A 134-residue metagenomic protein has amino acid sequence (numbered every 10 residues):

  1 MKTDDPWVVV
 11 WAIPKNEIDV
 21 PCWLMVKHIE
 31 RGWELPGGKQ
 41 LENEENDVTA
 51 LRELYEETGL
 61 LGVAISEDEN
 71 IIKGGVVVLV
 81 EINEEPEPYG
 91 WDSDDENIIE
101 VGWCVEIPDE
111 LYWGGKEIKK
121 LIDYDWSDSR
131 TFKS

Functional and structural regions predicted by a protein language model:
M1-W23, N70: Conserved N-terminal beta-strand and adjoining loop/helix that marks the start of the Nudix/MutT-like hydrolase domain
P6, R31, G74: Residues that flank catalytic or metal-binding motifs in active/ligand-binding sites
K15-D19, E30-G32, E81-E87: Short, charged/polar surface micro-motifs in flexible loops or helix N-caps
M25-K27: Short, acidic/hydrophobic/Gly-rich beta-strand patch recurrent on exposed beta strands that often constitutes part
I29-E30, L51: A residue-level detector for conformationally permissive "hinge/kink" positions
E34-G38: A short gly/proline-enriched turn/hairpin at secondary-structure junctions
K39-S134: Unchanged
